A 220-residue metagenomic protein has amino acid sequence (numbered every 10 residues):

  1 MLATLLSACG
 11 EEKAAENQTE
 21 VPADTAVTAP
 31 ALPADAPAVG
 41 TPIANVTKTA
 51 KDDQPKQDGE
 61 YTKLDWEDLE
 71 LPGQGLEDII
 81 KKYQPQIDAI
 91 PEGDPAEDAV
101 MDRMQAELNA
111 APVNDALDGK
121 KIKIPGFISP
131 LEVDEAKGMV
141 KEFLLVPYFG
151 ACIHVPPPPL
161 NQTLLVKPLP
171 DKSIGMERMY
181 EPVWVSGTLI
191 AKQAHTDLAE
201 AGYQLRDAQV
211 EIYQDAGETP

Functional and structural regions predicted by a protein language model:
M1-L2: Sec-dependent signal peptide recognition, specifically the positively charged N-region followed immediately by
C9-P220: OB-fold and OB-like single-stranded nucleic-acid-recognition modules and their adjacent interaction interfaces
